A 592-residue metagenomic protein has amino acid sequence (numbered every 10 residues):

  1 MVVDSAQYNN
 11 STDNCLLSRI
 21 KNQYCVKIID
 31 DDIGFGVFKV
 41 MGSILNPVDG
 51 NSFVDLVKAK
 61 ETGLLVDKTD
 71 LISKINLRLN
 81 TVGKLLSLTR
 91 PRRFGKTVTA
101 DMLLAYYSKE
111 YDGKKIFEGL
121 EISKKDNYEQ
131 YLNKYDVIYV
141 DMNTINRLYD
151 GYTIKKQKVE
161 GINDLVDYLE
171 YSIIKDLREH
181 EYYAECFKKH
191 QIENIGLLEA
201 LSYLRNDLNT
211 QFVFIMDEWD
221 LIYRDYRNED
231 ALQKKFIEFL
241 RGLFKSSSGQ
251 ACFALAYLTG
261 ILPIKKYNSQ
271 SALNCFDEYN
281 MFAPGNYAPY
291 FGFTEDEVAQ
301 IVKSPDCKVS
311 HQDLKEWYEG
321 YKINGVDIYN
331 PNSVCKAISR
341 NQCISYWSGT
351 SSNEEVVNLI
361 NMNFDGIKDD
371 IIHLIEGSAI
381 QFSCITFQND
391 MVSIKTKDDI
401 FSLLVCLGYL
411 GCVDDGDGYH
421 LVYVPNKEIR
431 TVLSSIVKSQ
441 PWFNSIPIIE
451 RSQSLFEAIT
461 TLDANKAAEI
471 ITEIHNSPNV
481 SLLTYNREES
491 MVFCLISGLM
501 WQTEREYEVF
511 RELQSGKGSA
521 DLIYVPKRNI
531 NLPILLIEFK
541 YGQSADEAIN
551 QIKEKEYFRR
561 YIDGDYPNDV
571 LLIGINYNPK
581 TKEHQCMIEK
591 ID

Functional and structural regions predicted by a protein language model:
D4, Y8-N14, N22-Y24, D32: Intrinsic-disorder-associated, low-complexity terminal segments enriched in Asp/Asn/His/Tyr and depleted of Lys/Arg
R19-T484: Phosphate-binding site recognition
Y203-L208, E504-I530: Active-site metal-binding core of divalent-cation-utilizing nuclease and nuclease-like domains
V213, P533-L535, L571: Structural motif
Q233-F239, Y541-F558: Mg2+/Mn2+-dependent nuclease catalytic core
N476-F510: Acidic-basic catalytic patches of nuclease active cores, encompassing PD-(D/E)XK and other metal-cofactor nuclease
I496, A520-Y524, L532-Y541, K555: Conserved catalytic cores of phosphodiester-cleaving nucleases, focusing on short active-site segments
A545-I549, Y557-I588: Nucleic-acid nuclease catalytic cores
